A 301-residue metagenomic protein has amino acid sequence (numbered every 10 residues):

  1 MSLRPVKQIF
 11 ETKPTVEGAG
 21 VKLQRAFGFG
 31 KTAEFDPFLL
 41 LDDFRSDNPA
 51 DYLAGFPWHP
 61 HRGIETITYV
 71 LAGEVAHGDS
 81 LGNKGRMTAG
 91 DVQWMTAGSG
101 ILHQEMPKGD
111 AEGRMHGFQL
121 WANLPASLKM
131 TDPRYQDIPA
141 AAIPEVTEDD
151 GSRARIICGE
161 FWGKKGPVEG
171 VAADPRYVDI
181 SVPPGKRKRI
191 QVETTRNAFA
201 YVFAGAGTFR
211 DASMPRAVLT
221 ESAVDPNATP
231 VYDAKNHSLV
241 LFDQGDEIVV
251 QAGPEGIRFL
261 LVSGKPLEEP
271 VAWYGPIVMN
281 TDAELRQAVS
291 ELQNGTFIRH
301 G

Functional and structural regions predicted by a protein language model:
M1-G301: Jelly-roll (double-stranded beta-helix
